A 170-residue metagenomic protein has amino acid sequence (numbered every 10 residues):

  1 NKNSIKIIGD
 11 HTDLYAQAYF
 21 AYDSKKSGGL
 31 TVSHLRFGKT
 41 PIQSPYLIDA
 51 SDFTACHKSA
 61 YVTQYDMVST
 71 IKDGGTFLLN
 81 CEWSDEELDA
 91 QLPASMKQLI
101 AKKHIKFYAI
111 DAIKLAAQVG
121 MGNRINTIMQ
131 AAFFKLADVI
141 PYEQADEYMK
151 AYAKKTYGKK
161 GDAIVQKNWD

Functional and structural regions predicted by a protein language model:
N1-D170: Active-site cofactor/cluster-binding pocket
